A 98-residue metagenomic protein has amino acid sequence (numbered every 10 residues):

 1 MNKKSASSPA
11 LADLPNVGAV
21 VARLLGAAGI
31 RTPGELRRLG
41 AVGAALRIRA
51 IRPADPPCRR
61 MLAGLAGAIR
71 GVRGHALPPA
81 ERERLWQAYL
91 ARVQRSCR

Functional and structural regions predicted by a protein language model:
M1-S5, A12, R23-R31, R37-L46 (+1 more regions): Structure-specific DNA junction-binding interface
S8-P9, A19: Short, contiguous strand/loop micro-motifs
